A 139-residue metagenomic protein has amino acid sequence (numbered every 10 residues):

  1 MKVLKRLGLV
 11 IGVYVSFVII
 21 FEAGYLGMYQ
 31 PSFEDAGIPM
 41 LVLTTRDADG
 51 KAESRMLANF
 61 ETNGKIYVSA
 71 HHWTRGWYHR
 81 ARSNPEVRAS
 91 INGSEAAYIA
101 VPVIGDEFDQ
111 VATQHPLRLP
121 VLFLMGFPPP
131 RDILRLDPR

Functional and structural regions predicted by a protein language model:
M1-V3: N-terminal Lys/Arg-rich, disordered targeting/topogenic segments
K5-A23: Hydrophobic membrane-insertion alpha-helices, especially the h-region of bacterial N-terminal signal peptides
V18-L41: Aromatic-capped interface at the extracytoplasmic side of an N-terminal signal-anchor transmembrane helix
Q30-F33, Y67-V68, W77-Y78: Covalent nucleotidyltransferase core used to form phosphodiester bonds in nucleic acids
F33, A58, L124-G126: Short secondary-structure boundary/capping segments
G37-H72, S90, A97-V101: Short beta-strand segments
K51-E53, T74-R139: Short, structured beta-strand-loop surface elements
